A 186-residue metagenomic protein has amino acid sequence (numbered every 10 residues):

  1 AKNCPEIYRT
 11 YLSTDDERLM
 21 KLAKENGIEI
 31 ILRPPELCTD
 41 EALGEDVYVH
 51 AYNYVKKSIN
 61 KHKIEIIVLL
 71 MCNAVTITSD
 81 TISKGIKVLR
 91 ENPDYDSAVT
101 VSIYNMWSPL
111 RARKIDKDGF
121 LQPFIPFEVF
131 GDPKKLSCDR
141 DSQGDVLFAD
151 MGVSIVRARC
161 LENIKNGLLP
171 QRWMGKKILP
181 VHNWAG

Functional and structural regions predicted by a protein language model:
A1-I7: Short, acidic, metal-binding catalytic loop of nucleotide-sugar glycosyltransferases
I7, H62-I64, N92-Y95: Short, high-confidence coil segments that cap the C-terminus of an alpha-helix and link into the following beta-strand
T10-L12, S97: Hydrophobic/aromatic residues located in beta-strands of well-ordered beta-sheets within soluble catalytic
Y11, E17-I67, T76-K84: Short phosphate-binding loop-to-helix
L12-S13, S154: Active-site-adjacent beta-strand anchor residues
D46, H50, V75-G167, R172: Conserved core of the sugar-phosphate nucleotidyltransferase
L70: Catalytic metal- and UDP-sugar-binding loop of GT-A-like glycosyltransferases, i.e., residues flanking the conserved
N166-G186: Catalytic donor-sugar/metal-binding loop of nucleotide-sugar-dependent glycosyltransferases
